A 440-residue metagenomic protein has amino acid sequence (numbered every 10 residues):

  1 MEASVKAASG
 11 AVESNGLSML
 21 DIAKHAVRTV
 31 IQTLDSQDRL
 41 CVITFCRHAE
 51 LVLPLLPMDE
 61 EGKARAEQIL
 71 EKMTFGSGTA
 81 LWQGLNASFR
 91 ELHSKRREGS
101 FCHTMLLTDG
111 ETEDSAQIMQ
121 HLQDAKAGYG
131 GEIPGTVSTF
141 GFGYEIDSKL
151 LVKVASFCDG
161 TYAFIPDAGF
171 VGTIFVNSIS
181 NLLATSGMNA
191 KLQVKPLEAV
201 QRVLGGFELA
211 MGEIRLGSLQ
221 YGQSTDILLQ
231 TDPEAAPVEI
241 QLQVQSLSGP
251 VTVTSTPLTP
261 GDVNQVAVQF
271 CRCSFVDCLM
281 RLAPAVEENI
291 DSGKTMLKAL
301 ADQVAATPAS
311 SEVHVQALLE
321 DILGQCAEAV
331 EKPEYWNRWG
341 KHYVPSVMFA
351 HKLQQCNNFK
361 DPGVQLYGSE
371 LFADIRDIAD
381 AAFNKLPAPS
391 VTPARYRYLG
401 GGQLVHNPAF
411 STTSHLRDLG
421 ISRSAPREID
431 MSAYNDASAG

Functional and structural regions predicted by a protein language model:
M1-M188, P233-E234: Exposed acidic/Ser/Thr-rich ligand/metal-binding surfaces
R47, K195-A199, Q245-L247: Change "in extracellular beta-sheet-rich domains … of secreted and cell-surface proteins" to "in beta-sheet-rich domains
E60, R215-Q223: Short proline/glycine- and polar residue-rich coil/turn motifs
V200-E213: Short beta-strand and strand-turn-strand segments in soluble, beta-rich domains
Q220-A236: Low-complexity, intrinsically disordered segments enriched in Ser/Thr together with acidic residues
P233-G440: Long, acidic serine/threonine- and proline-rich intrinsically disordered regions
